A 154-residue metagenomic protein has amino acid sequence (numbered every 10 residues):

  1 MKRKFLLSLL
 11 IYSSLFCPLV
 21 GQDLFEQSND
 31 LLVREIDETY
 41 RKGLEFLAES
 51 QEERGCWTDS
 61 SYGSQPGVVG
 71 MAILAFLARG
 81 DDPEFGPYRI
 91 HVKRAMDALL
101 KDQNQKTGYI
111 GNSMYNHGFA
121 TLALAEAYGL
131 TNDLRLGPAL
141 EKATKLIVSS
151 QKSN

Functional and structural regions predicted by a protein language model:
M1-K4: Positively charged n-region of N-terminal signal peptides that target proteins for export
S8-P18: Bacterial N-terminal signal peptides
L19-N154: Preference for long, amphipathic alpha-helical scaffolds in soluble/luminal domains and all-alpha bundles
